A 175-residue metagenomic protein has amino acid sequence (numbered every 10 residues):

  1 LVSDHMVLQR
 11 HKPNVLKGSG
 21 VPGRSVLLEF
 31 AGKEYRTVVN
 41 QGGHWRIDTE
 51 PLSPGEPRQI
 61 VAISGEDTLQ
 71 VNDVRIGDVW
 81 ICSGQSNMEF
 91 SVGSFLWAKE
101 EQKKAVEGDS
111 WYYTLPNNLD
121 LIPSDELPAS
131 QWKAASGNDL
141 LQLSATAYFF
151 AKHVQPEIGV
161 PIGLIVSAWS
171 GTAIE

Functional and structural regions predicted by a protein language model:
L1-E175: Cell-envelope and extracellular/periplasmic
